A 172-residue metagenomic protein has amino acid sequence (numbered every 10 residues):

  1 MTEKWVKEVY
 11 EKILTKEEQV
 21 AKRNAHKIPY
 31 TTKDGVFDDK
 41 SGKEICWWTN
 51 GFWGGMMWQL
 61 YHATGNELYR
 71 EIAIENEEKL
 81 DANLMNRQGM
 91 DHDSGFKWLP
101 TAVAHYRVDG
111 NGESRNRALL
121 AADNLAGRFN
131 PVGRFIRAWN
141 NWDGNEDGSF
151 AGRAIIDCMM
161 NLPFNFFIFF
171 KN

Functional and structural regions predicted by a protein language model:
M1-N172: Glycan-recognition and catalytic cores of secretory/periplasmic carbohydrate-active enzymes
